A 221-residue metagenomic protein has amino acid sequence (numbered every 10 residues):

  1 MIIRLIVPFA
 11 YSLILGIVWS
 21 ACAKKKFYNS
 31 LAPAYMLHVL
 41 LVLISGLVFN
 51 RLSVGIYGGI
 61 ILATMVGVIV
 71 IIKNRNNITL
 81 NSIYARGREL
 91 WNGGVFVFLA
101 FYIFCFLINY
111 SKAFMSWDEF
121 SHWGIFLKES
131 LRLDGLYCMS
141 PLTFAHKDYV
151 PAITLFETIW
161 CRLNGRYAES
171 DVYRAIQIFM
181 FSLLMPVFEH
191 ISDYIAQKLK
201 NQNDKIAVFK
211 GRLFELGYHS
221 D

Functional and structural regions predicted by a protein language model:
M1-L15, F98, P151, R174-M185: Alpha-helical transmembrane segments at the extracellular/periplasmic loop-to-helix junctions of multi-pass membrane
M1-Y84: Membrane-embedded, hydrophobic transmembrane alpha-helices
S20-Y35, N92-V95, N203-F214: Membrane-interfacial loop-to-transmembrane alpha-helix junctions, especially the N-terminal start
G59-T64, L90, V95, F144-T158: Juxtamembrane/interfacial segments around transmembrane helices
N77-A85, L99, N109-M115: Membrane-interface module
R88-N109: Internal/C-terminal transmembrane anchor helices
F104-Y218: Active-site lumenal/periplasmic loops and adjacent helix-entry segments of GT-C-fold, multi-pass membrane
